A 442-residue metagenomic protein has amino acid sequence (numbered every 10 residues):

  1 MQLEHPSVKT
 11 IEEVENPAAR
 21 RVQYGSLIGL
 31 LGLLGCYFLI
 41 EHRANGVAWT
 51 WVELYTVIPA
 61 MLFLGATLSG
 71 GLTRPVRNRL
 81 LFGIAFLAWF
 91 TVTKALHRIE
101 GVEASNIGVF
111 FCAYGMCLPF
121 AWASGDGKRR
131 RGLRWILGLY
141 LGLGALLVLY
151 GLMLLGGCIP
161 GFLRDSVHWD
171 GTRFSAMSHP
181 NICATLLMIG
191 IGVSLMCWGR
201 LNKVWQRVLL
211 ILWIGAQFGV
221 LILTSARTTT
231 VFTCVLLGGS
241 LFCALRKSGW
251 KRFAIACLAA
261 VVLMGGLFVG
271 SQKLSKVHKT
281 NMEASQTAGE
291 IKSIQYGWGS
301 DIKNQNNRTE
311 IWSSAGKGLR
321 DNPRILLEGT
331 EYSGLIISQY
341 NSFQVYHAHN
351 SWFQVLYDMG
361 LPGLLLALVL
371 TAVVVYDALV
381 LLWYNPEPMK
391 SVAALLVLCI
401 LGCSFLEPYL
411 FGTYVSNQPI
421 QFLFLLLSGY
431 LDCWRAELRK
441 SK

Functional and structural regions predicted by a protein language model:
Q2-G70, F86-R98, Y150, I400-G402: N-terminal signal-anchor transmembrane segment
R21-L30, L72-A85, G132-Y140, Q206-L210 (+1 more regions): Membrane-interfacial loop-to-transmembrane alpha-helix junctions, especially the N-terminal start
M61-L72, T91-G151, G190-V193, G402: Transmembrane alpha-helical segments and their membrane-water interfaces
R134-F162, M177-R246, V373, L398: Alpha-helical transmembrane segments of multi-pass inner-membrane proteins
L149, A244-W298, S313, K317-R320: A membrane-periplasm/extracellular boundary helix in multi-pass inner-membrane enzymes that assemble envelope glycans
F174, S300-M359: Long extracytoplasmic/lumenal interhelical loops at the membrane interface of multi-pass membrane proteins
L237, V373, V392-K442: Transmembrane alpha-helices of multi-pass inner-membrane enzymes
D358-L401: Hydrophobic transmembrane alpha-helices and their immediate junctions
